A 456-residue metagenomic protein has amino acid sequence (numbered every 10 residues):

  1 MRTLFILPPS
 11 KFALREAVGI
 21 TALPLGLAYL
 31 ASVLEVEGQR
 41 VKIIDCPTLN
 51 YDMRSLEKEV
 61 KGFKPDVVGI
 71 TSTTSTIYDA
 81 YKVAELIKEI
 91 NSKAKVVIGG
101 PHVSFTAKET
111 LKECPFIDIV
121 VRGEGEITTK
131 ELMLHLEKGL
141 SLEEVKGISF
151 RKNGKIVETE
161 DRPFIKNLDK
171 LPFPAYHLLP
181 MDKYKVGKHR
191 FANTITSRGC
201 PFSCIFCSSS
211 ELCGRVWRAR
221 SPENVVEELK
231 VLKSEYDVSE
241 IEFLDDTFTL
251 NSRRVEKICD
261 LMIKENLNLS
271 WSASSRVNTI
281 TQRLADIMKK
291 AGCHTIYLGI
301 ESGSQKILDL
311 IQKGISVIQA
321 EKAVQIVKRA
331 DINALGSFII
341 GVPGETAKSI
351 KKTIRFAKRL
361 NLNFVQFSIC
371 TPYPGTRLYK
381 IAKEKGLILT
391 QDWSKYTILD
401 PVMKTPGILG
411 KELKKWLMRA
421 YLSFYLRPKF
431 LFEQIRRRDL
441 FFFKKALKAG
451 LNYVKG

Functional and structural regions predicted by a protein language model:
R2, V33-I165, T371, G375: Glycine-rich beta-alpha loop elements in corrinoid/cobalamin-binding modules across cobalamin-dependent enzymes
R2-L4, P9-E16, V145, F150-T196: N-terminal [4Fe-4S]-dependent radical SAM core
T3-F5, R40, E57, D66 (+2 more regions): Radical SAM enzyme core and accessory elements
F12-A13, A107, F202, S252-R253 (+5 more regions): Flexible glycine/acidic-rich beta-alpha junction loops that bind and position SAM and/or redox cofactors in anaerobic
F12-L27: Glycine- and acidic-residue-enriched helix-capping/strand-helix junction motifs
A22, D169, P174-L335, R355: Radical SAM [4Fe-4S] cluster-binding motif and immediate context
K64-V68, V238, L362: Proline-aspartate-enriched helix->loop->beta-strand connector
E109-E113, L284, G344-R359: Catalytic cores of alpha/beta
